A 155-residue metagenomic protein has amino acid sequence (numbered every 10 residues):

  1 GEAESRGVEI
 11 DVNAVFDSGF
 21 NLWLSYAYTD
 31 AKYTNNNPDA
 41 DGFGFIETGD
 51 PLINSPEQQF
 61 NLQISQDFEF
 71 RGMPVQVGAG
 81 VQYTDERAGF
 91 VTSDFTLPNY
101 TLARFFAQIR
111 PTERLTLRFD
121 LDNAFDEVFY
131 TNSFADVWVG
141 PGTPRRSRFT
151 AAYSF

Functional and structural regions predicted by a protein language model:
G1-F90: Gram-negative outer-membrane beta-barrel transporters
E4-R6, P56-F60, N99-A103, T143-S147: Residues that define the transmembrane beta-barrel architecture of outer-membrane proteins
V15-D17, F70, P98, R110 (+1 more regions): Surface-exposed coil/turn segments at beta-strand junctions on protein surfaces, enriched
A31, D50-I53, F68, P98-Y100 (+3 more regions): Flexible, active-site-adjacent loop/turn segments at secondary-structure boundaries
P38-E47, S93-N99, S133-P141: Flexible, surface-exposed loop regions and adjacent strand-edge segments of Gram-negative outer-membrane beta-barrel
Q82-F90, F105-F155: C-terminal beta-signal and adjacent terminal beta-strands/loops of Gram-negative outer-membrane beta-barrel proteins
